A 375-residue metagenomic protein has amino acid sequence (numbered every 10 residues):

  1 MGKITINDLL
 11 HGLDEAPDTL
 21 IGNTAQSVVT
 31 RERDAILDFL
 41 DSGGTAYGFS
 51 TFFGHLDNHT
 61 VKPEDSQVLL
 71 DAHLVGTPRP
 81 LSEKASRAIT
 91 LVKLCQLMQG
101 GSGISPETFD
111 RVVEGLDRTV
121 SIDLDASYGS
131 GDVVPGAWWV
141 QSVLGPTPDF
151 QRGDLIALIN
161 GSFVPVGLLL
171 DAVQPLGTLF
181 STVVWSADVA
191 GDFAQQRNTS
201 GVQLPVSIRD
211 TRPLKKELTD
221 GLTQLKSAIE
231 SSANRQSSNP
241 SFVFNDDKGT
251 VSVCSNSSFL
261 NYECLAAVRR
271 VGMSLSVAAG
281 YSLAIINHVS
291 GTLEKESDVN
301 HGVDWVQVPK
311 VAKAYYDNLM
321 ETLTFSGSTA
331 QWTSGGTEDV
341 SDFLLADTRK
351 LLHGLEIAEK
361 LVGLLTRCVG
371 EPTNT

Functional and structural regions predicted by a protein language model:
M1-S42, P78: N- or domain-start disorder-to-order transition segments that initiate the globular core
A25-T45, R111-L124, T250-V253: Short, hydrophobic/aliphatic alpha-helical segments
Y47-S66, A72-Q99, S121-L144, P148-P165 (+2 more regions): FAD-binding core of FAD-dependent oxidoreductases, characterized by glycine-rich FAD pyrophosphate-binding loops
M98-G101, P135-L144, V166-A187, R212-D220 (+2 more regions): Alpha-helical support elements that line or immediately flank enzyme active sites and cofactor-binding pockets
V134-G201, D347-P372: Mobile "lid/hinge" segments at catalytic clefts and subdomain interfaces of large enzymes
G191-L283: Accessory "access/gating" subregions that flank catalytic or transport cores
Y262-N374: C-terminal catalytic subdomain
